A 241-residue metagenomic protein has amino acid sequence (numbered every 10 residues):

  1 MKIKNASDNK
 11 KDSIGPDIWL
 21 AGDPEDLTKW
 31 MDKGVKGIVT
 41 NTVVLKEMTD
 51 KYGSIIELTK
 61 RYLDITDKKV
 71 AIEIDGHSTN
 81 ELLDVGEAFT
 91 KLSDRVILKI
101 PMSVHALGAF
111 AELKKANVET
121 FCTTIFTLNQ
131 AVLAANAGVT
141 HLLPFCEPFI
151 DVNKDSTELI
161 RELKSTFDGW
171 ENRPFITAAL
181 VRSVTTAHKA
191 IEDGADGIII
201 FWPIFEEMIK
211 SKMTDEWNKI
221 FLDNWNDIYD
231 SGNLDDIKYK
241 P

Functional and structural regions predicted by a protein language model:
K2-K4, I14, G22-E112, A116 (+1 more regions): Active-site beta->alpha loop and helix N-cap motifs at the rims of alpha/beta catalytic domains
W19-E25, G76-N80, I100-V104, C122-N129 (+1 more regions): Glycine-rich beta-to-alpha transition loops that act as phosphate-gripper elements at the mouths of alpha/beta enzyme
D23, F167-P241: C-terminal alpha-helical cap/extension of soluble enzyme domains
E25-K33, E81-V85, A109, T127-A137 (+1 more regions): Catalytic cores of alpha/beta
G37-I38, T42-E47, T124, T140-V152 (+1 more regions): Glycine-rich phosphate-binding active-site loops on the catalytic face of alpha/beta enzymes
N41, L98, A134, A190 (+1 more regions): Conserved, mostly hydrophobic/aromatic
I56-V70, A106-E119, S156-T177, K219-Y239: Alpha-helix-loop-beta-strand connector modules within alpha/beta enzyme cores
L113-P148: Ligand/cofactor pocket segment of small-molecule handling proteins
